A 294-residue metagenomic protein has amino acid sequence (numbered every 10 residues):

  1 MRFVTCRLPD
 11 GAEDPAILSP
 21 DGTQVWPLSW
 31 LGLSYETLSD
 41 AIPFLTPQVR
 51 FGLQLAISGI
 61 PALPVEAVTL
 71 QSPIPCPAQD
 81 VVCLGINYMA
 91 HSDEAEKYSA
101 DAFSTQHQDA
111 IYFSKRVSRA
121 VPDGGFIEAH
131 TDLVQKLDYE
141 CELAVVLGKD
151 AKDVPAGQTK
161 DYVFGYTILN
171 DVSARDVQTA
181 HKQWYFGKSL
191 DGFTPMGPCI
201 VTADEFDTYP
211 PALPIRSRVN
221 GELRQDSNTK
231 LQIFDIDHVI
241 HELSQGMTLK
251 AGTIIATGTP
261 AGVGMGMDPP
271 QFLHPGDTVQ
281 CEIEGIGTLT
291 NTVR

Functional and structural regions predicted by a protein language model:
M1-Q106, A110, Q280: N-terminal non-catalytic cap/leader segment that marks the start of a structured domain
V4, Q71-P73, A100-F103, E128-L137 (+3 more regions): A generic local secondary-structure boundary/capping motif
L8-D10, L18-Q24, L147-K149, A203 (+2 more regions): Short acidic-glycine loop/turn motifs at beta-strand connectors
E13, V49-R50, P61-L63, V68-T69 (+3 more regions): Catalytic-pocket segment enriched in acidic/His residues
S72-I74, D80, T105, Q135-L137 (+3 more regions): Residue "hotspots" at secondary-structure boundaries inside conserved domains
A100-V121, Y139, H274-G285: Structural signature of FAD isoalloxazine-binding scaffolds in flavoprotein oxidoreductases
A102-K115, Q158-W184, L190-D191, Q232-D235: Flexible glycine-rich active-site/ligand-binding loops centered on an Asp-His dyad
V121-F164, L169-S173: Non-heme Fe(II) oxygenase catalytic core, chiefly the N-lobe of the double-stranded beta-helix
